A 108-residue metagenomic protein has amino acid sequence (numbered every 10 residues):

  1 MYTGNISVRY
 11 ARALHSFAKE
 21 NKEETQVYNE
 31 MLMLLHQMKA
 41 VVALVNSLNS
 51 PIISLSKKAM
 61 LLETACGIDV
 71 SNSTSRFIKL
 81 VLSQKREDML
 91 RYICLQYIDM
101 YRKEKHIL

Functional and structural regions predicted by a protein language model:
M1-L108: Elongated, mostly alpha-helical coiled-coil "stalk/stator" tethers of large membrane protein machines
